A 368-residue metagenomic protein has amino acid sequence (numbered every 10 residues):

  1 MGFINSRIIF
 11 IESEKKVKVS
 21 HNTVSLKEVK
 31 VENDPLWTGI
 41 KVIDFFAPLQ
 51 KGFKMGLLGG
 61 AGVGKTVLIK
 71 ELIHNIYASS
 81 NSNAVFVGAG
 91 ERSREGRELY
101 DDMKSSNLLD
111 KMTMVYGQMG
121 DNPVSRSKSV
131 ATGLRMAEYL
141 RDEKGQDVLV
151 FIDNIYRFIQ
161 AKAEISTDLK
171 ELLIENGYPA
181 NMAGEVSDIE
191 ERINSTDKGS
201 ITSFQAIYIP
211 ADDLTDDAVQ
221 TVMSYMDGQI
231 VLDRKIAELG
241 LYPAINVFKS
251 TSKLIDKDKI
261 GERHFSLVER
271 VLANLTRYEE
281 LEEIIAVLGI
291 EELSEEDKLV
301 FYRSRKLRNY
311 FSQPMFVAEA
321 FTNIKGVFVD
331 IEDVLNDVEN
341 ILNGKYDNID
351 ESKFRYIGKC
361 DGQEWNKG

Functional and structural regions predicted by a protein language model:
M1, L49, L57, G90 (+6 more regions): Residue-level signature of catalytic and energy-coupling elements of molecular machines, predominantly ATP/GTP-dependent
G2-F53, T66-E71, S106-D121, S125-K128: P-loop NTPase nucleotide-binding/switch module
I9-F10, K30-V31, G60, V67-E71 (+5 more regions): Short acidic, glycine/serine/threonine-rich loops at helix termini
G39-E91, L134: P-loop NTPase nucleotide-binding module
F46, S125-K162: Phosphate-binding/switch loop-helix module in NTP-utilizing enzymes
S80-S82, E91-Y139, T167-E185: Nucleotide-state-sensitive switch-loop elements of NTP-binding domains
N81-A84, D110-T113, E143-L149, K198-F204: Loop/turn-to-beta-strand initiation segments
Y139, R157-F158, E164-G368: Conserved catalytic/coupling modules of large nucleotide/cofactor-utilizing molecular machines
